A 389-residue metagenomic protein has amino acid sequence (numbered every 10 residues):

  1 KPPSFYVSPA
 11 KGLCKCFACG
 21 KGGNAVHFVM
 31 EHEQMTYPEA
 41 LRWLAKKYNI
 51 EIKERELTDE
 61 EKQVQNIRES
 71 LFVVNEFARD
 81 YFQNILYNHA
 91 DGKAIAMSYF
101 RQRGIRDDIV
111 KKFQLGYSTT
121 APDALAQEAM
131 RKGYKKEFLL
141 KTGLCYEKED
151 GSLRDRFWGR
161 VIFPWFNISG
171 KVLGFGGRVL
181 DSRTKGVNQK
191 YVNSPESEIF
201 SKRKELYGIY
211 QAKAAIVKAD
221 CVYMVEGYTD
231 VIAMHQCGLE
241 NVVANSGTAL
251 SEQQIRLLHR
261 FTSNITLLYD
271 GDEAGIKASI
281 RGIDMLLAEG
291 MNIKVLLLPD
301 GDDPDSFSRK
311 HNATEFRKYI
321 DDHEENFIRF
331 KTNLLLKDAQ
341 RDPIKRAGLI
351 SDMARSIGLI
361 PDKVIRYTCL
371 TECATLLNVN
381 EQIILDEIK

Functional and structural regions predicted by a protein language model:
K1, A10, G22-G23, R106 (+6 more regions): Short flexible coil/turn linkers enriched for glycine and charged/polar residues that connect secondary-structure
K1-K141, R160, S194, K389: Non-catalytic accessory segments of DNA primases and related replication-initiation nucleases
G20-K21, V179-L180, T229, T248-L250 (+2 more regions): Conserved nucleotide-binding/hydrolysis micro-motifs of P-loop NTPases
V29, N245-G247, Y269-G271: Short beta->alpha connector loops at strand-helix junctions that form conserved, small/polar/Pro-enriched
E31-Y48, R160-L180, D305-K310, T314-K318 (+1 more regions): Structured, non-catalytic alpha/beta "coupling" segments that mediate domain-domain communication and provide generic
Q63-D80, T119-F261, I265, A278-S279: Phosphate-handling DNA/RNA-contact segment within nucleic-acid enzymes
N167-I168, K213-D220, E252-I265, D270-K389: A charged alpha-helical hairpin associated with nucleic-acid processing machineries
